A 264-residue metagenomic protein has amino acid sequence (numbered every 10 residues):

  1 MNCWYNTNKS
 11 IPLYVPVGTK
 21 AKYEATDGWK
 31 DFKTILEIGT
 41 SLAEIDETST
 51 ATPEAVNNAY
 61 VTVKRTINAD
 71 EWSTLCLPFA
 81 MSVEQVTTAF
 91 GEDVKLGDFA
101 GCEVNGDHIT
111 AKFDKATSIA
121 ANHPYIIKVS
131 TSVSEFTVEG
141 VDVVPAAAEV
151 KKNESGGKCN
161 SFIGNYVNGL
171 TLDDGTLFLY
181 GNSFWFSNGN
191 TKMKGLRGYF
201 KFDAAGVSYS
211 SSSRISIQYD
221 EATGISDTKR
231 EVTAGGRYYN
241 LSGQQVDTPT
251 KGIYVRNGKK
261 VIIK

Functional and structural regions predicted by a protein language model:
M1-A43: Solvent-exposed loop and capping/linker segments of extracellular ligand-binding repeat ectodomains
N6-N8, S118-A120, D247-P249: Flexible, charged surface loops at secondary-structure boundaries
Y14-T19, K128-S130, G258: Structural motif
A21, T26, S134-E139, S208-R214 (+1 more regions): Short, surface-exposed terminal/edge motifs of secreted or surface/virion proteins that either
G39-F90, K112-S183, S187-I225, I262: A short, polar beta-strand/turn micro-motif
K95-E103, E221-K264: C-terminal outer-membrane/trafficking sorting elements
L96, G101-H108, D173-N182: Extended, compositionally biased repeat/scaffold regions that form elongated interaction surfaces
